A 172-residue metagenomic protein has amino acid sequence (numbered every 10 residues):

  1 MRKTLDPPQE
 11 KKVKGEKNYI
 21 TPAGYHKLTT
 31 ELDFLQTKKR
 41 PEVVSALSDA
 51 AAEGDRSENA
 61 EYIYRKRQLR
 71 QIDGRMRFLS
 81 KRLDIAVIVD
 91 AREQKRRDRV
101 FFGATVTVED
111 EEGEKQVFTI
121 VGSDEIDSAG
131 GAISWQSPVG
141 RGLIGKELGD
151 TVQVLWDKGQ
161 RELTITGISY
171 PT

Functional and structural regions predicted by a protein language model:
M1-R77: Helix-rich terminal scaffold detector
Q68, M76, V117, L163-T164: Short amphipathic alpha-helical leader/targeting segments
R75-E93: Structured, basic alpha/beta domains of bacterial-type, RNA-associated proteins
V89-L163, S169: Non-DNA-binding regulatory cores of transcription-related proteins, predominantly C-terminal effector-binding
